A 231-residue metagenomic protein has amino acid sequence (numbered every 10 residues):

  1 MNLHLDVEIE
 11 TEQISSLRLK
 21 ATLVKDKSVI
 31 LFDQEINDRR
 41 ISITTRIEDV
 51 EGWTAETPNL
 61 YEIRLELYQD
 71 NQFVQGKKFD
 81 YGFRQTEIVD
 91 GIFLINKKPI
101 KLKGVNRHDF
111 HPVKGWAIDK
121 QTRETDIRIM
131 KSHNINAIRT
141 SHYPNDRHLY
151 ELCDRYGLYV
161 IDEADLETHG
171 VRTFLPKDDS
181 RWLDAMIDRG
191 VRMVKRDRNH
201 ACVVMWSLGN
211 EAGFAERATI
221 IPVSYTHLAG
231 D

Functional and structural regions predicted by a protein language model:
M1-L152, Y156-V160, D188-R189, V204-M205 (+1 more regions): Secreted/periplasmic carbohydrate-active enzymes, especially glycoside hydrolases
E56, E163, E211: Acidic-residue sensor for enzyme active/binding pockets
K103-H108, E163-S180, M186, G190 (+1 more regions): Aromatic- and acidic-residue-enriched carbohydrate-binding clefts of CAZyme catalytic domains
M130, E167, R198-H200: Short, flexible turn/loop "capping" segments at secondary-structure junctions
P144-N145, L166-T168, N210-F214: Solvent-exposed loop/turn segments at secondary-structure junctions within structured extracellular/periplasmic domains
H148-L149, H169-R172, A215-R217: Extracytoplasmic/secreted cell-surface and envelope-processing proteins
Y156-L158, D178-R181: Short, hinge-like loop/turn segments at secondary-structure boundaries
W182-L228: Active-site neighborhood of glycoside hydrolase catalytic domains
